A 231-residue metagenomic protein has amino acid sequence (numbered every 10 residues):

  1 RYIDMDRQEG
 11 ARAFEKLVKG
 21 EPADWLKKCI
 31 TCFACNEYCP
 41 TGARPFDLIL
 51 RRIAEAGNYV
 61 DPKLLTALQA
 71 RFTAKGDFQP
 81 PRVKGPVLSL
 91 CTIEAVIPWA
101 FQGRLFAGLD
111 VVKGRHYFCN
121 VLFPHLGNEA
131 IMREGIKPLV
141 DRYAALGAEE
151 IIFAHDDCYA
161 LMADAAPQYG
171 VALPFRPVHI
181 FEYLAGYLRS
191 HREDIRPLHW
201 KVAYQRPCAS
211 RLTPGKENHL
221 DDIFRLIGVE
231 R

Functional and structural regions predicted by a protein language model:
Y2-A13, W25, S210-H219, I227: Hydrophobic scaffolds flanking metal-cofactor catalytic centers in soluble metalloenzymes
D4-Y159, A165: Iron-sulfur-cluster electron-transfer modules
V83-G85, G147-E149, P174, I195-K201: A general structural motif
W99-F101, A163-D164, T213-L220: A short secondary-structure junction signal
G108, V112-Y117, R189-R231: Redox- and metal-dependent alpha/beta enzyme cores, enriched for Fe-S-associated oxidoreductases and cofactor-handling
C158-A160, L184-G186, A209-L212: Short, catalytically relevant binding-site loops at active-site mouths
A166-F175, F224-L226: Short, surface-exposed basic-aromatic patches at helix termini and helix-loop junctions that form
V171-R196: Short, flexible loop segments at boundaries between secondary-structure elements
